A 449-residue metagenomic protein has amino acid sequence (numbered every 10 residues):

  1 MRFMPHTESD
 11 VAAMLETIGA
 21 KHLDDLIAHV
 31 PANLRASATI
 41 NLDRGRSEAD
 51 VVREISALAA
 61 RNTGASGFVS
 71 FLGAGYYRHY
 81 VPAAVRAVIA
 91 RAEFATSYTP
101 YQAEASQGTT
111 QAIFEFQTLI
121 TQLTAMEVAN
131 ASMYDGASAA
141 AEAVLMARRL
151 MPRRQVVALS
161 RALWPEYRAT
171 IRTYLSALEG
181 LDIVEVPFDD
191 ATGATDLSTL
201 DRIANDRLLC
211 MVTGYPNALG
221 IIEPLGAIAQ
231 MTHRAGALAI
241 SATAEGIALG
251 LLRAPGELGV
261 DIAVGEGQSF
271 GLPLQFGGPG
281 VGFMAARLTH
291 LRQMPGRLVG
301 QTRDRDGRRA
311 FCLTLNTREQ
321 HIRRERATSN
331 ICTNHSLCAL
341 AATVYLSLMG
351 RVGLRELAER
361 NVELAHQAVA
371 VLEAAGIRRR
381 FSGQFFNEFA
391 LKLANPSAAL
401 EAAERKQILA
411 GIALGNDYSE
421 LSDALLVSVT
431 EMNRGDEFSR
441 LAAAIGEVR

Functional and structural regions predicted by a protein language model:
M1-S37: Compact, charge-rich alpha-helical regulatory domains located at protein termini
R2, S138-R308, G376, R380 (+4 more regions): Conserved PLP-enzyme active-site core in the AAT-like
D10-E16, T118, A374, A402 (+1 more regions): PLP-dependent enzyme catalytic core of the Aspartate aminotransferase-like
A36-E115, T121: N-terminal entrance/gating region of PLP-dependent enzymes' catalytic architecture
T39-I40, R53-S56, A60, Y77-H79 (+5 more regions): Flexible, glycine-rich loop/tail regions that form catalytic "lids" or insertion modules at the edges of active sites
R91-A103, T121-M126, P152-R154, L178-V184 (+5 more regions): Gly-rich Lys/Arg/Thr-decorated short loops/hinges at beta-loop-alpha junctions or inter-strand turns that position
Y101-A105, Q122-A141: Short loop-beta-helix segment that forms the pyridoxal 5′-phosphate
F270-A375, R379-S382: Active-site C-terminal subdomain of aminotransferase-like
